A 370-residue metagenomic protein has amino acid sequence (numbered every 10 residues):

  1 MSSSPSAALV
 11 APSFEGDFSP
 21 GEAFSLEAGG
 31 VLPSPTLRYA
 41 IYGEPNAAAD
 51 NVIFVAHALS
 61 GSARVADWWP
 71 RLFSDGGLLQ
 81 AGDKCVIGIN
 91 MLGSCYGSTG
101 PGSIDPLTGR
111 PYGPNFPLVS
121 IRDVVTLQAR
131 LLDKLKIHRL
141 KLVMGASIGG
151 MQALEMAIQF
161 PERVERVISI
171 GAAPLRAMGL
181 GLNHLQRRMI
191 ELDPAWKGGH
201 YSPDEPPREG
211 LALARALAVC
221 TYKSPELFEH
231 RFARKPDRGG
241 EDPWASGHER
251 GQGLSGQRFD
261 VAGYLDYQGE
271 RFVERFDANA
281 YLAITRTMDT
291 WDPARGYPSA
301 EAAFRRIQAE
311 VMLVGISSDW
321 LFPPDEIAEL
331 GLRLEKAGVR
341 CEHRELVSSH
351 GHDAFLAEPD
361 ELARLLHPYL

Functional and structural regions predicted by a protein language model:
M1-V52: Catalytic-loop region of hydrolases
A40-P106: N-terminal cap/lid subdomain of alpha/beta-hydrolase-fold enzymes
G77-L132, G181, L185-H200: Cap/lid segment of the alpha/beta-hydrolase catalytic domain
R139-G179: Conserved hydrolase catalytic core segment
S169-R271: Alpha/beta-hydrolase-fold enzymes
G296-A300, P323-R333: Short alpha-helix in the alpha/beta-hydrolase fold that links the catalytic acid
I307, L313-G315: Short beta-strand/loop motif that positions the catalytic acidic residue of the alpha/beta-hydrolase fold
G331, E335-L370: Catalytic active-site module of serine/aspartate enzymes centered on a nucleophile-bearing elbow/loop
